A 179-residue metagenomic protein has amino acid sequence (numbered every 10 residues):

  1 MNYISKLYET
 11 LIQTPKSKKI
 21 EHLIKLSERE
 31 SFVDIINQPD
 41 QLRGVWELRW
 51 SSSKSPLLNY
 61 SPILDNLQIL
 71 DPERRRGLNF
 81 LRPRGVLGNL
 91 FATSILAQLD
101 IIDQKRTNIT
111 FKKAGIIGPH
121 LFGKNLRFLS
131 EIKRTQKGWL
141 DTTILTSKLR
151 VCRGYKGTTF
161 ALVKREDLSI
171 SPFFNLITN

Functional and structural regions predicted by a protein language model:
N2-N179: Soluble ligand-binding/transfer domains with enclosed cavities or grooves
